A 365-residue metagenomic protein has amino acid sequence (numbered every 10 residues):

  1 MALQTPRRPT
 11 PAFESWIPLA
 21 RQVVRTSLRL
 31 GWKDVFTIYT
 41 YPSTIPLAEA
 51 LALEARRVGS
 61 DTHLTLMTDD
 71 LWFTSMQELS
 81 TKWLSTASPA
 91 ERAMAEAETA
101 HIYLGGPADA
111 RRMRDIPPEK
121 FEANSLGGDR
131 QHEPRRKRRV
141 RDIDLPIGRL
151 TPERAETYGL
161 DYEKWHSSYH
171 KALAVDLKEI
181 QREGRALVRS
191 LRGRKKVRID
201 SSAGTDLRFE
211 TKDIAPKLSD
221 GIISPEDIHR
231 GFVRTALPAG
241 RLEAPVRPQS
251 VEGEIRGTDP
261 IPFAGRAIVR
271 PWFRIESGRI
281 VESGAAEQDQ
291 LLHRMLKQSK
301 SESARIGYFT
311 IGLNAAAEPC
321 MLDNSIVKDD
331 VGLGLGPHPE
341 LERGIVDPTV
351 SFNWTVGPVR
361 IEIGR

Functional and structural regions predicted by a protein language model:
A2-G253: Active-site bordering "gate/hinge" segments that shape substrate access to catalytic or cofactor-binding pockets
T37, Y103, R198, R208 (+5 more regions): Structured core elements
S43-T44, P107-D109, T151, G204 (+6 more regions): Short, glycine-/Ser/Thr-/acidic-enriched flexible segments
S190-K196, A267-V269, N353-P358: A short, compositionally biased
T235-S283: Oxyanion-binding "anion nests"
E252, R266, E282-G344: Dual-mode signal for accessory low-complexity, basic/Gly-rich regions
G332-R365: Intrinsically disordered terminal and processing segments
